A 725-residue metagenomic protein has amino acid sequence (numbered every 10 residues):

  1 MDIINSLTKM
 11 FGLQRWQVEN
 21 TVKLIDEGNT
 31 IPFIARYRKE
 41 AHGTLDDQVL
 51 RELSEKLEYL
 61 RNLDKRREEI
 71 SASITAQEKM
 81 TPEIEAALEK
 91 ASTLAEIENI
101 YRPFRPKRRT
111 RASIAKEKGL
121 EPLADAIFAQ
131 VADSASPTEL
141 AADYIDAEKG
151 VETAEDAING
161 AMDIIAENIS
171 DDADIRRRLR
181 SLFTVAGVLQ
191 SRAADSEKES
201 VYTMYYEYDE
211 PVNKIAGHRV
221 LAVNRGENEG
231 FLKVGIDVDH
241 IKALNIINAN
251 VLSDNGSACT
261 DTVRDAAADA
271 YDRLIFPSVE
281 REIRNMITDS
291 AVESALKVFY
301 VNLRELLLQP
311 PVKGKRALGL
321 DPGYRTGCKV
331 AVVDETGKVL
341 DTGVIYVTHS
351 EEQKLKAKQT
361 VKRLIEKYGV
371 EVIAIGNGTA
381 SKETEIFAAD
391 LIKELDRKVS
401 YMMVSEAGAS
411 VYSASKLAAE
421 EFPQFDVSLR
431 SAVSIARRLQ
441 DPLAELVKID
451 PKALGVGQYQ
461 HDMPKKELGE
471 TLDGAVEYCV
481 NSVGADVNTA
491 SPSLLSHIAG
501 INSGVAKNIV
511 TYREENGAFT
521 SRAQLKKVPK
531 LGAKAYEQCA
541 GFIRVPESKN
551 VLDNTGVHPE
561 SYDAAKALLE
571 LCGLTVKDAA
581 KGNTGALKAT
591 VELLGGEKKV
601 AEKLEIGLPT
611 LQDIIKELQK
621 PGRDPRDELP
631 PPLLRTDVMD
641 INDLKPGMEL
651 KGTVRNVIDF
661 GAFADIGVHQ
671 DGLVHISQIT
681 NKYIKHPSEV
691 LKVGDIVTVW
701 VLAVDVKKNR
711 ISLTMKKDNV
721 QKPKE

Functional and structural regions predicted by a protein language model:
M1-E19, D26: Generic start-of-chain signal for non-secretory N-termini
I3, E55, R61-K79, A87-E89 (+5 more regions): Long, highly charged, low-complexity intrinsically disordered interaction regions that mediate electrostatic DNA/RNA
Q14-R15, E27-G28, L94, R108 (+18 more regions): Short flexible coil/turn linkers enriched for glycine and charged/polar residues that connect secondary-structure
V49-R51, Y59, L63-G319, G323-S413 (+2 more regions): Duplex nucleic acid-engaging cores and interfaces of nucleic-acid transaction enzymes
S73, A87-K90, I97-Y101, G226-D239 (+4 more regions): Structured, non-catalytic alpha/beta "coupling" segments that mediate domain-domain communication and provide generic
S181-V188, L320-Y324, G378-K382, V404-V411 (+5 more regions): A glycine-rich phosphate-binding loop feature that marks nucleotide/adenosyl-phosphate handling sites
V545-K549, D553-E725: Single-stranded RNA-binding regions, centering on S1/OB-family and related RNA-binding modules
